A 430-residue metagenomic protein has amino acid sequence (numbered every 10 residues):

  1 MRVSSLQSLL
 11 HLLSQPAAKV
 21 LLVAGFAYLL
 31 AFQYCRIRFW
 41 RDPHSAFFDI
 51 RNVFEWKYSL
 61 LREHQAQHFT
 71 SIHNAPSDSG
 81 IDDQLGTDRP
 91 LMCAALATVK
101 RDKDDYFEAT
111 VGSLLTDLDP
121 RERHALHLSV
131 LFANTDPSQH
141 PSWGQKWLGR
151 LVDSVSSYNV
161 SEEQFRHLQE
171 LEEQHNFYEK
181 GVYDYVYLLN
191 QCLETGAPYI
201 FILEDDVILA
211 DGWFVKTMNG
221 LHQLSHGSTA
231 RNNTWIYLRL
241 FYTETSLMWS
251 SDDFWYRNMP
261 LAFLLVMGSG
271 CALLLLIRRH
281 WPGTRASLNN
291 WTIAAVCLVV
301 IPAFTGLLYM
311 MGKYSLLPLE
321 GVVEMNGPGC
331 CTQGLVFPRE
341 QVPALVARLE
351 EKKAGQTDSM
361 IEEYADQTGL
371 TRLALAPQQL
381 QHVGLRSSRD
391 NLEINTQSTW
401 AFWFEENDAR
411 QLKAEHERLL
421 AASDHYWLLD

Functional and structural regions predicted by a protein language model:
R2-K57, N258-A262, V266, G270-D430: C-terminal catalytic/acceptor-binding lobe
R89-T98, L114, L126-V130: Hydrophobic targeting segments
L96-A109: Active-site beta-to-alpha loop of glycosyltransferases that engages the nucleotide-sugar donor
T110-A125: Short, acidic, metal-binding catalytic loop of nucleotide-sugar glycosyltransferases
A133-Y199: Active-site-proximal specificity loops/subdomain of glycosyltransferases
G196-I208: Short beta-strand-to-loop acidic/aromatic patch adjacent to the donor-nucleotide binding site
D211-Y242, S246: Conserved donor-nucleotide/metal-binding helix-loop-beta segment in metal-dependent transferases, i.e., the alpha-helix
N232-G270: Cytosolic-side membrane-insertion boundary helix
